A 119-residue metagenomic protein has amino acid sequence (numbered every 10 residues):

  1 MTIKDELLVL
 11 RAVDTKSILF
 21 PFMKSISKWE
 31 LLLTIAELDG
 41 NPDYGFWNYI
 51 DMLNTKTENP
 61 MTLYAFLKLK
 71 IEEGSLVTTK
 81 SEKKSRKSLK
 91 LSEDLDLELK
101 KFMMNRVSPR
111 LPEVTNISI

Functional and structural regions predicted by a protein language model:
K4-T34: Short alpha-helical segments that sit at the start of domains
P21-S25, P42-D43, K56, P60: Alpha-helix N-cap/helix-initiation sites
I35-D39: Short helix-to-turn junction characteristic of helix-turn-helix DNA-binding domains, especially the helix
N41-L53: Short acidic, hydrophobic short linear motifs in intrinsically disordered regions
K56-E72: Short amphipathic alpha-helical interaction segments
S75-V77: Short hinge/loop at the helix->beta-strand junction immediately C-terminal to the helix-turn-helix recognition helix
T79-S88: Short, Lys/Arg-rich nucleic-acid/phosphate-binding segment
L95-I119: Short, amphipathic alpha-helical interaction segments positioned at domain boundaries
